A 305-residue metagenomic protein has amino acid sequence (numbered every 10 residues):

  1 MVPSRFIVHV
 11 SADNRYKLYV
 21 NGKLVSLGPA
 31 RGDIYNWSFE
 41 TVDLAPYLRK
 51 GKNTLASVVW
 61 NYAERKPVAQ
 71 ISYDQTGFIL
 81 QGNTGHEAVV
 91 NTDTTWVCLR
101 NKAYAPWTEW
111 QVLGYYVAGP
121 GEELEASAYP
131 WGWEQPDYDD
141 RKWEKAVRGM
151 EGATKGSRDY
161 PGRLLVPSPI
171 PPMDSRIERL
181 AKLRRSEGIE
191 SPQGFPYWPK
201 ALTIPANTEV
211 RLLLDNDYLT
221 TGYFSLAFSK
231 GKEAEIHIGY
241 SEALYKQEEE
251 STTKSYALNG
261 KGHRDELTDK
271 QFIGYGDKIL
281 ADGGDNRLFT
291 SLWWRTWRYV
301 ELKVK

Functional and structural regions predicted by a protein language model:
M1-K305: Extracellular/oxidizing-compartment recognition motifs
